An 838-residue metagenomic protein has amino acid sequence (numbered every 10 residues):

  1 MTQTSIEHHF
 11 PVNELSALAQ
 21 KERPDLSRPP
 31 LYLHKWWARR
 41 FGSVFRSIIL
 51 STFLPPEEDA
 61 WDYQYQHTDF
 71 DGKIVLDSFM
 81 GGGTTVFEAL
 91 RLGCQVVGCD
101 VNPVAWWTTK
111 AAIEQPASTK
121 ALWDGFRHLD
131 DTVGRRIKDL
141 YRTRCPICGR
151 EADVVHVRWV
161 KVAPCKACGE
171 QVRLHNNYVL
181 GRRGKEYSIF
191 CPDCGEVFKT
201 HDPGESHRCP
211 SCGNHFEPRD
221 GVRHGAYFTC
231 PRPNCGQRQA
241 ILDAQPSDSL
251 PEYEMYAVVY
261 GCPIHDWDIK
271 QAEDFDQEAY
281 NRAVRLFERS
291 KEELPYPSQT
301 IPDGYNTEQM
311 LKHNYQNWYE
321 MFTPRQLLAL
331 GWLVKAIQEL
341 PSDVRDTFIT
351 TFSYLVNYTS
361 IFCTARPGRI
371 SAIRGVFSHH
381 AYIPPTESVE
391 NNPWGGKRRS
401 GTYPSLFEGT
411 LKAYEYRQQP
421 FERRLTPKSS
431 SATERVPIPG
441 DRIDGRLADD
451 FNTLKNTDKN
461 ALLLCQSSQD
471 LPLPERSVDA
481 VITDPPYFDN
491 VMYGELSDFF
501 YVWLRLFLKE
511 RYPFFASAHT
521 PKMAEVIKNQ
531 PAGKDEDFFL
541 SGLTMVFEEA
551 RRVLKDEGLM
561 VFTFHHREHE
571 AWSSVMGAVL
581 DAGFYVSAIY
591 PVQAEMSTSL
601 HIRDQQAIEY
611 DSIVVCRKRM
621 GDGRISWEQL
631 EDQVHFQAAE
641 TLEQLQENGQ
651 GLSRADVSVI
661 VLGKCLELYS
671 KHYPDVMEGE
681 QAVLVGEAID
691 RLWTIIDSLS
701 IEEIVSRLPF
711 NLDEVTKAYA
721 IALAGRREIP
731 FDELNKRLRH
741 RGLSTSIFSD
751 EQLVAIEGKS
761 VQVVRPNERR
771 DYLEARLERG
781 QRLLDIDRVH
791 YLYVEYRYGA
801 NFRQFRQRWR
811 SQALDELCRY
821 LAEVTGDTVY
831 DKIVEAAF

Functional and structural regions predicted by a protein language model:
T2-V75, V86, L90-P474, M492-A532 (+9 more regions): Nucleic-acid modification enzymes, centered on SAM-dependent nucleic-acid methyltransferases
V75, V481-I482: Hydrophobic beta-strand segment of the Class I
F79: Conserved glycine-centered beta->alpha loop in an early N-terminal alpha/beta scaffold
G82: Conserved SAM/SAH-binding loop
L506-E510, E549, L554-M560: Short glycine-dipeptide loop
L540-D556, G577, D581: A short glycine-rich, Lys/Arg-flanked "PGG" loop and its adjoining helix->strand segment in the class I
